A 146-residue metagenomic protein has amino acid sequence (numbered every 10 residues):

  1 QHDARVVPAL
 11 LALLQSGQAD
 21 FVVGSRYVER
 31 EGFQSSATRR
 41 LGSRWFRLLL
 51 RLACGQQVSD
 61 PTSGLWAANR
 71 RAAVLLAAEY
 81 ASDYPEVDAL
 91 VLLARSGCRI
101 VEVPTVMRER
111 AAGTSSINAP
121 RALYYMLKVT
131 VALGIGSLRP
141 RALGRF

Functional and structural regions predicted by a protein language model:
H2-D83, R110-P120, Y124-V129, R141 (+1 more regions): Acceptor/aglycone-binding surface of glycosyltransferases and processive sugar-polymer synthases
V6, P85-L92: Short active-site alpha-helical segment characteristic of glycosyltransferases and processive polysaccharide synthases
Q56-Q57, A78-A81, L90-R108: Catalytic donor-sugar/metal-binding loop of nucleotide-sugar-dependent glycosyltransferases
K128-G136: Cytosolic juxtamembrane regions of integral membrane proteins
